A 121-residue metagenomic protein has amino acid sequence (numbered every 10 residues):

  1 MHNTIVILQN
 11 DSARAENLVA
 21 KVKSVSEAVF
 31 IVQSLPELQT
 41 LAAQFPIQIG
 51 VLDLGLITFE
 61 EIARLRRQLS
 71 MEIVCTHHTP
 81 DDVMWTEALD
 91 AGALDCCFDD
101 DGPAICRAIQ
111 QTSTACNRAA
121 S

Functional and structural regions predicted by a protein language model:
H2-A13, L18-V22, G50-V51: Conserved acidic segment of CheY-like receiver
N10, L54, T76-T79, D100: Conserved active-site segment of CheY-like receiver
A15, Q48-L69, P80-M84: Conserved phosphotransfer microenvironments
S26-S34: Short hydrophobic/Thr-rich beta-strand motif most characteristic of the beta2 strand and flanking loop of CheY-like
Q33-I49: Acidic, metal-coordinating helix/loop segments flanking the phosphotransfer/catalytic sites of two-component signaling
A43-F45, L65-M71, A91: Conserved phosphotransfer cores of two-component systems
H77-C96: Alpha4 helix (beta4-alpha4-beta5 surface) of REC/receiver domains from two-component response regulators
I105-S121: Receiver (REC) domain switch/output surface
